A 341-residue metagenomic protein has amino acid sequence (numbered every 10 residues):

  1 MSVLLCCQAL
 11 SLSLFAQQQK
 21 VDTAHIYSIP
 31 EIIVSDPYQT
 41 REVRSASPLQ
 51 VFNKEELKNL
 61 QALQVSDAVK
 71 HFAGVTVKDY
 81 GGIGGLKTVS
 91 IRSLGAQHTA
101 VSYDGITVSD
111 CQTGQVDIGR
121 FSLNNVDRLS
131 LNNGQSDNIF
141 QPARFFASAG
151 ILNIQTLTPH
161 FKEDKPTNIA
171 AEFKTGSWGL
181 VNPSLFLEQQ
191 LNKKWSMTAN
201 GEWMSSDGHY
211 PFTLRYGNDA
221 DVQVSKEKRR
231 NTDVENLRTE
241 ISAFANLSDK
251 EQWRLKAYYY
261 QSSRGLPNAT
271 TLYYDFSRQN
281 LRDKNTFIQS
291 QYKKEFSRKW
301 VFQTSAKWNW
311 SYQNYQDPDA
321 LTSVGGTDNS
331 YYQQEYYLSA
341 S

Functional and structural regions predicted by a protein language model:
Q18-K58, S66, A96, N133: Short, acidic, small-residue-rich periplasmic hinge/interaction motif at the N-terminus of Gram-negative outer-membrane
P30, K87, S148-G150, T167-I169 (+5 more regions): Hydrophobic, lipid-facing positions within transmembrane beta-strands of outer-membrane proteins
S66-T107: Extracytoplasmic beta-strand/coil segments of soluble accessory domains associated with Gram-negative outer-membrane
I83, R144, G176-G179, R229-N236 (+2 more regions): Short sequence motifs at beta-strands and strand-loop junctions characteristic of Gram-negative outer-membrane
T99, E163-I169, K174, V181 (+5 more regions): Outer-envelope beta-barrel architecture signal
L123-A170: A beta-strand signature from Gram-negative outer-membrane beta-barrel systems, especially the internal plug domain
N153, W178, F186, Q190-Q279: Periplasmic-side early beta-strands and strand-to-turn transitions of outer-membrane beta-barrels
F244-S262, L281-S341: Face-selective signature of the C-terminal outer-membrane beta-barrel domain
